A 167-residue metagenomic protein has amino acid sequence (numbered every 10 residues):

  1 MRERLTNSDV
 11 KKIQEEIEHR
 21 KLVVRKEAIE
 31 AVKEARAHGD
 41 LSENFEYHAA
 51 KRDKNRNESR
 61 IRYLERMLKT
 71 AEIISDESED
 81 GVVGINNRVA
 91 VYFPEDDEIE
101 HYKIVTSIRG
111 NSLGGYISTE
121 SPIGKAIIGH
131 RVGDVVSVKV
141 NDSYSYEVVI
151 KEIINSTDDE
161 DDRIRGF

Functional and structural regions predicted by a protein language model:
M1-S59, R163-F167: N-terminal cationic and glycine-rich segments that engage phosphates or anionic surfaces
S8, H48-D53, R62-R66, D96-E100 (+1 more regions): A broad, low-specificity signal for short, low-complexity segments enriched in glycine/proline and polar/charged
R20, H38, L64-A71, A126 (+2 more regions): Conserved, well-folded catalytic cores of nucleic-acid-processing and energy-transducing macromolecular machines
I29-V32, E58-I61, E65, N86 (+1 more regions): A general secondary-structure boundary signal
F45-G81: Internal alpha/beta loop-helix hairpins
S75-T157: Non-DNA-binding regulatory cores of transcription-related proteins, predominantly C-terminal effector-binding
